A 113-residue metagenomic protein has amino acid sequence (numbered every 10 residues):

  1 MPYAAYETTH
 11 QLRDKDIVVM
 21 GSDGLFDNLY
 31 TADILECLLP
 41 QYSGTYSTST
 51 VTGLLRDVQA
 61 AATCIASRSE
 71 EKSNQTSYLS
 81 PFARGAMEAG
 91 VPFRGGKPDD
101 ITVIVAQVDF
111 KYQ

Functional and structural regions predicted by a protein language model:
P2-G21, L25-Q113: C-terminal catalytic subdomain
